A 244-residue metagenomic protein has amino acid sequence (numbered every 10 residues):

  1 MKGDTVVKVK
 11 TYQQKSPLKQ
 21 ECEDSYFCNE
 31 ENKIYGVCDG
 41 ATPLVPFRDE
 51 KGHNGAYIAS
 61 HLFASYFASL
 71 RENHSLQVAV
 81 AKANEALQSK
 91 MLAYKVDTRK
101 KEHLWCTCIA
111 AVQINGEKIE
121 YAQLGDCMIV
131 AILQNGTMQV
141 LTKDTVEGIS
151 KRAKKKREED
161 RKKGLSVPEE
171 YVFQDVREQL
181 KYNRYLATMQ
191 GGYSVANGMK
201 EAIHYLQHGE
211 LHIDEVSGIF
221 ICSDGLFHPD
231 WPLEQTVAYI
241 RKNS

Functional and structural regions predicted by a protein language model:
K2-S244: PP2C/PPM-type serine/threonine phosphatase catalytic domain
